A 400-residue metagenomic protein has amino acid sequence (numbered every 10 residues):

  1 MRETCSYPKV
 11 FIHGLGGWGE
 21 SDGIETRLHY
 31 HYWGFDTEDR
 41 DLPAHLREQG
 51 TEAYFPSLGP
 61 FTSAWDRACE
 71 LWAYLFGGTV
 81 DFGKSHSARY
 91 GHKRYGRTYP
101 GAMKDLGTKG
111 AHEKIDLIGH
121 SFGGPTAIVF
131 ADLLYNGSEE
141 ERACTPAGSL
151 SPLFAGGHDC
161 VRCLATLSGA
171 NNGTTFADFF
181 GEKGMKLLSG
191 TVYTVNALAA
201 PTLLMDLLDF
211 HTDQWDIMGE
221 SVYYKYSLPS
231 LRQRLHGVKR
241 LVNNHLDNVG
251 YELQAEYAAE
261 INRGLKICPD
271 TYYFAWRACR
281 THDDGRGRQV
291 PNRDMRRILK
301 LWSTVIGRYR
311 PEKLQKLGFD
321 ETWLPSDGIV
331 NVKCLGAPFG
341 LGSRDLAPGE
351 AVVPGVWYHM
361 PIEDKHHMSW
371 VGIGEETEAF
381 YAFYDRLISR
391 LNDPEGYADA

Functional and structural regions predicted by a protein language model:
M1-G169, G173-L188, L346, V352-A400: N-terminal non-catalytic accessory region
D132, S138-A400: Helical cap/lid subdomain of alpha/beta-hydrolase-fold lipid enzymes that gates access to the catalytic pocket
